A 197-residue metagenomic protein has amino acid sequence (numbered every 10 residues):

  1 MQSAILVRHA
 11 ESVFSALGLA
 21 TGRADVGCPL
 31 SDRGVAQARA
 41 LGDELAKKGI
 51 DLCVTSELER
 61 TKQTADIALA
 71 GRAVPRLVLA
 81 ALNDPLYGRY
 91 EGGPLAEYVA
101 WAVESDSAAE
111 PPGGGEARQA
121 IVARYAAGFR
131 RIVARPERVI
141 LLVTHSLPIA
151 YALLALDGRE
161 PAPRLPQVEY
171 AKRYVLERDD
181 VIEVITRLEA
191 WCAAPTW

Functional and structural regions predicted by a protein language model:
M1-Q2, E44, L77, P85-A96 (+1 more regions): Acidic, low-complexity terminal tails and accessory targeting/binding regions of phosphate-metabolizing enzymes
Q2-R72, W101, G114: Active-site-proximal alpha-helix that buttresses catalytic centers in soluble enzyme cores
A4, R138-S146: Generic beta-sheet signal
E11-V13, E59-R60, N83-D84, S146-I149 (+2 more regions): Short, solvent-exposed loop/turn segments at secondary-structure junctions
C28-P29, G71-Y125, L165-P166, R187: Phosphate-handling substructures
A46-G49, I132-R138: Glycine-rich phosphate-binding loop signature in dinucleotide/nucleotide-binding domains
T55-S56, A123, V143-T144: Short beta-strand scaffold positions
I67, Y151-A155: Active-site signature of alpha/beta-hydrolase-fold catalytic machinery across serine- and Asp/Cys-nucleophile hydrolases
